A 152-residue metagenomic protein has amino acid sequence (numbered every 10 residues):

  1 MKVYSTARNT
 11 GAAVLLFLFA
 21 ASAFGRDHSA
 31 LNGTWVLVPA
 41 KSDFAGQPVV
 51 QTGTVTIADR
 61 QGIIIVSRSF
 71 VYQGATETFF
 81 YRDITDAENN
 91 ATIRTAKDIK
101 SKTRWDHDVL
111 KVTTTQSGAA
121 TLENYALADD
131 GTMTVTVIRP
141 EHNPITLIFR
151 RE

Functional and structural regions predicted by a protein language model:
K2-V14: Bacterial N-terminal signal peptides that target proteins for export
G25-E152: Hydrophobic small-molecule pocket/channel-lining residues, especially in calycin-type beta-barrels
